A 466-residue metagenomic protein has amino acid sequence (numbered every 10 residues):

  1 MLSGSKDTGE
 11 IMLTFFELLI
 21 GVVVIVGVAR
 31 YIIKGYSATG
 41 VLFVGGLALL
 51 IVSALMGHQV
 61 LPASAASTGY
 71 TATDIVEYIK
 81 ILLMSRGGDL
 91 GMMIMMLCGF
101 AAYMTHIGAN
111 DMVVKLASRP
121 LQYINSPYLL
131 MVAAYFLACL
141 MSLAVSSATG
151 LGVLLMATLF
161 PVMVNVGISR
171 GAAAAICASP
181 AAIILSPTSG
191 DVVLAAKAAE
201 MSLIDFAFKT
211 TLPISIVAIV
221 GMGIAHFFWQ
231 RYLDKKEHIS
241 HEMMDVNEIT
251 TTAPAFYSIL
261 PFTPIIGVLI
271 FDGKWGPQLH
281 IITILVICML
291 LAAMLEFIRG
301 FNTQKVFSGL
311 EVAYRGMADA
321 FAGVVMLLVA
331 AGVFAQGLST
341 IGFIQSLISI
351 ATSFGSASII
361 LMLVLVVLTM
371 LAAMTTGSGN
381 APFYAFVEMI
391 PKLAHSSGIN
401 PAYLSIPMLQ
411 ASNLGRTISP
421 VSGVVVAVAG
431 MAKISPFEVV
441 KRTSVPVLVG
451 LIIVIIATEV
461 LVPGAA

Functional and structural regions predicted by a protein language model:
G4-I25, A29, L42-L49, S53 (+5 more regions): Long, contiguous bundles of hydrophobic transmembrane helices that form the permeation core of multi-pass
G9-F16, S64-T68, V76-D89, L203-P213 (+4 more regions): Interfacial loop-to-helix junctions that mark the boundaries of transmembrane helices in multi-pass membrane
M12, M156-I259, V424-T458, G464-A466: Membrane-core helix-loop-helix motifs of multi-pass transport proteins
T14-L18, M84-G91, R119-A133, V166-A172 (+5 more regions): Membrane-interfacial loop-to-helix junctions in multi-pass transporters
R30-G35, A101-A102, L137-S146, A175-I184 (+3 more regions): Transmembrane alpha-helix interface/packing and boundary motifs in multi-pass membrane proteins, characterized by
F43, A63-D111, I282, V286-Q345: Core transmembrane alpha-helical segments of multi-pass membrane transporters/permeases
M93-M96, Q122-T158, L328-V329, F354-K392 (+2 more regions): Hydrophobic alpha-helical transmembrane segments of multi-pass integral membrane proteins, predominantly secondary
V113-K115, T149-V162, G190-E200, S346-L347 (+2 more regions): Re-entrant/interfacial helical elements at transmembrane boundaries that shape and gate the permeation pathway
